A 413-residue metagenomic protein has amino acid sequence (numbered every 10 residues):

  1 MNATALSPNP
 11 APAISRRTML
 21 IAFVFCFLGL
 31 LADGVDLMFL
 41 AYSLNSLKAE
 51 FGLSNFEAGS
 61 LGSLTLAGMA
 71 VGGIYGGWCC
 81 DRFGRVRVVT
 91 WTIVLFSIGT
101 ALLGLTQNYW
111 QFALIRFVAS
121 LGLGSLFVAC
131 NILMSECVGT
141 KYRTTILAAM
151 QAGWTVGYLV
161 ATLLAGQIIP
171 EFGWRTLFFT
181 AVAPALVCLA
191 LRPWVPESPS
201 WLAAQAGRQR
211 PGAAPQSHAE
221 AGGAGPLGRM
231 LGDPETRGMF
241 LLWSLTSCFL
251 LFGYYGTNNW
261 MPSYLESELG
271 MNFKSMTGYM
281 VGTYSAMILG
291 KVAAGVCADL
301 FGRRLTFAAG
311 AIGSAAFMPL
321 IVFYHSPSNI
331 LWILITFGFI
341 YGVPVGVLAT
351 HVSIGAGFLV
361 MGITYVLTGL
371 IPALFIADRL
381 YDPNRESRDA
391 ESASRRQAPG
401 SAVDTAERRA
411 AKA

Functional and structural regions predicted by a protein language model:
M1-V35: Cytosolic juxtamembrane N-terminal segment immediately preceding the first transmembrane helix of multi-pass
L40-A41, P234-V292: Extracytoplasmic gate region of multi-pass secondary transporters
G52, G84, L105-Q111, G122 (+4 more regions): Helix-breaking motifs and short loop linkers at transmembrane-helix boundaries and internal kinks in secondary membrane
V71-W110, F301-R304: Conserved MFS/SLC helix-loop-helix module at the cytosolic interface between two early adjacent transmembrane helices
I115-A152: Cytoplasmic helix-loop-helix junction between adjacent transmembrane helices in 12-TM secondary transporters
Y142, M150, I169-L231, L370-Q397: Central mid-sequence intracellular linker of multi-pass
I169-V182, A349-T364: A membrane-interface helix-boundary motif in multi-pass transporters
A298-G346: C-terminal transmembrane helical hairpin of 12-TM major facilitator-type secondary transporters
